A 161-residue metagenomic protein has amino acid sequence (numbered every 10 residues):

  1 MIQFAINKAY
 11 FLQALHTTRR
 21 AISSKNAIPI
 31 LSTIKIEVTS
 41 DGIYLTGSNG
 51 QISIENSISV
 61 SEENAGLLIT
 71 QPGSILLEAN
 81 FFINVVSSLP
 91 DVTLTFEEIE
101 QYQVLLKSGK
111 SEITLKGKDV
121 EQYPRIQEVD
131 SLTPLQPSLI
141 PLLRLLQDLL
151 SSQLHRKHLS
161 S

Functional and structural regions predicted by a protein language model:
M1-S161: Structural preference for solvent-exposed beta-strand-turn elements and adjacent flexible terminal/loop segments within
